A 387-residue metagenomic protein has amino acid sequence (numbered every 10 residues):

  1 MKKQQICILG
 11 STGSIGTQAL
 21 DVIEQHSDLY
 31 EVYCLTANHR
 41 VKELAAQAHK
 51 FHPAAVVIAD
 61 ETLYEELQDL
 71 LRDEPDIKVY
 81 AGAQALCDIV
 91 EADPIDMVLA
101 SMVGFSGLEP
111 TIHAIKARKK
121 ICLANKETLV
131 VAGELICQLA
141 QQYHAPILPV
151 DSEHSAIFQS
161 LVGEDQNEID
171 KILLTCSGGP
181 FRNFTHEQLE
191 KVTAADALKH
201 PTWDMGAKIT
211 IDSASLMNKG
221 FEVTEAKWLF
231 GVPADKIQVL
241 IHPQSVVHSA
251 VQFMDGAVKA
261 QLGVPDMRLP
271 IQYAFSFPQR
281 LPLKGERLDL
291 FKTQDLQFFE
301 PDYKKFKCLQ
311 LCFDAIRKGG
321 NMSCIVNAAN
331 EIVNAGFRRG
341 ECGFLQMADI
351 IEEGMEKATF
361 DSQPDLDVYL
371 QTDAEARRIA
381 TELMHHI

Functional and structural regions predicted by a protein language model:
M1-I387: Catalytic, metal-anchored helix/loop core of enzyme active sites in primary metabolism
